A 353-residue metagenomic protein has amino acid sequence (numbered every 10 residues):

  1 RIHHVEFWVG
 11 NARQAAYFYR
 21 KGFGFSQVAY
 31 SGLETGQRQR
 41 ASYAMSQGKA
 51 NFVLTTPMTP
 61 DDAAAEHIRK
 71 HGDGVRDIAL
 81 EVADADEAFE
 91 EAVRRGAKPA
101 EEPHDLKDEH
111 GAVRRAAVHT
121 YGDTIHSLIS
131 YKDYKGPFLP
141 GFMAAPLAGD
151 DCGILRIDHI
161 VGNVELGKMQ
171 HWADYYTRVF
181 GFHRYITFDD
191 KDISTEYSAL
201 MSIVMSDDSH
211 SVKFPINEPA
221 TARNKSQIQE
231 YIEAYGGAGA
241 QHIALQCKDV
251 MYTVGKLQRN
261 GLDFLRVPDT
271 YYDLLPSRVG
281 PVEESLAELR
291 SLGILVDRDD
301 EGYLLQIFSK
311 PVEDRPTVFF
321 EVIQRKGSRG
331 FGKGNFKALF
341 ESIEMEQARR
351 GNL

Functional and structural regions predicted by a protein language model:
R1-A144, H159, L166, Q306: An N-terminus-focused feature that recognizes amino-terminal "leader" regions
R1-R13, V75-I78, Y134-A173, H183 (+3 more regions): N-terminal beta-strand motif that seeds the catalytic metal site of vicinal oxygen chelate
I2-W8, F25, M45, F52-L54 (+11 more regions): Short, structured motif recognition centered on aromatic/hydrophobic residues
E6-N51, R94, P103-E109, A117-H119 (+5 more regions): Core segments of cupin and vicinal oxygen chelate
L128-Y134, E218-A220, I323-G327: Short beta->alpha transition motifs characteristic of CBS
S209-E230: Active-site-adjacent "gating/activation" loops or surface patches in catalytic cores
F214, G236-V312, V318-R325: Long compositionally biased, domain-poor regions of proteins
Q306, R315-L353: TerminUS-proximal long segments
